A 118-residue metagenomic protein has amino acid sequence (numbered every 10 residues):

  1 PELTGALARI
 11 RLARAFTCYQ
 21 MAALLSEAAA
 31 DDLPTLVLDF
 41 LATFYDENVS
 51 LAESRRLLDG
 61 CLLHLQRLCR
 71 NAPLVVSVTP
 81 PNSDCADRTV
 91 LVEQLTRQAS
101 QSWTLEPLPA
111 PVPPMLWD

Functional and structural regions predicted by a protein language model:
P1-D118: N-terminal regions of ATP-driven nucleic-acid and macromolecular assemblies, encompassing P-loop NTP-binding domains
